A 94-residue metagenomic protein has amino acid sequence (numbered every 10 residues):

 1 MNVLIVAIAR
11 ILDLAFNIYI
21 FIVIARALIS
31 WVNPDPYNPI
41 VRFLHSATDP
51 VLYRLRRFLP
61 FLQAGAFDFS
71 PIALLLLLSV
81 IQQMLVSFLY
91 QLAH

Functional and structural regions predicted by a protein language model:
M1-H94: Selective transmembrane helix interface/packing segments
